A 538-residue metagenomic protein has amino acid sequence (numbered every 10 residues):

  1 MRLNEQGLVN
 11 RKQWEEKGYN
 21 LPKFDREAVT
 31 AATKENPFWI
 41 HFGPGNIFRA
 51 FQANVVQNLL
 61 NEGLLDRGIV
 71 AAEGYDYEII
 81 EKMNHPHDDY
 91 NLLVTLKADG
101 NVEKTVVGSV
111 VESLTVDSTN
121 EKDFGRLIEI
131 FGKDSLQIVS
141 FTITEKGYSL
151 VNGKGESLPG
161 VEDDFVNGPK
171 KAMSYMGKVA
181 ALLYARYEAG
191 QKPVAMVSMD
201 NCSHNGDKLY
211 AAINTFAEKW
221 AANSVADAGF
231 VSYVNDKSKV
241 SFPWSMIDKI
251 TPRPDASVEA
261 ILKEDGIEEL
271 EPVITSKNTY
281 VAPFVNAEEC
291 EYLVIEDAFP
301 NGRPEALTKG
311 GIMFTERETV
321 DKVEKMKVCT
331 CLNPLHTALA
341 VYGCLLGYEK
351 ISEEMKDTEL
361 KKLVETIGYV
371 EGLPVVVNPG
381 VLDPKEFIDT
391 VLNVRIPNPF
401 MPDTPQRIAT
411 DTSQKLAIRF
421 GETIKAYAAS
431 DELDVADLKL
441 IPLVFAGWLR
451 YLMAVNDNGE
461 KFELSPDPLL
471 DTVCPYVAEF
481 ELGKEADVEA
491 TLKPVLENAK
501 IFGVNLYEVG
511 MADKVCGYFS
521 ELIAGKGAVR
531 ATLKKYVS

Functional and structural regions predicted by a protein language model:
M1-S538: Substrate/ligand-engaging "lid" and interaction regions
